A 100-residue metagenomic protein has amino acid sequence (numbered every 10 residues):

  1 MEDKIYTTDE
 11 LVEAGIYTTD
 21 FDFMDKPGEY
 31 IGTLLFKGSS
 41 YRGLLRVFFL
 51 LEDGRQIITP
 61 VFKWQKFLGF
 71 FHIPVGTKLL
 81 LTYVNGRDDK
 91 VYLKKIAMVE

Functional and structural regions predicted by a protein language model:
E2-K4, V99-E100: Short acidic DE-rich linear segments
D3-D9, D22-G43: Structural detector for short beta-strands of small beta-barrel domains
D9-T19: Short glycine/threonine/proline-enriched tight-turn/helix- or strand-capping micro-motif at secondary-structure
G32, K78-Y83: OB-fold and OB-like beta-barrel modules that bind single-stranded nucleic acids
S39-V61: OB-fold (S1/OB) nucleic-acid-binding surfaces
V61-F67, A97-E100: A short, sequence-level motif marking secondary-structure junctions
Q65-L80: Short nucleic-acid-contacting surface segments enriched for D/E, G, S/T with interspersed K/R
V84-E100: OB-fold/S1-family single-stranded nucleic acid-binding modules
